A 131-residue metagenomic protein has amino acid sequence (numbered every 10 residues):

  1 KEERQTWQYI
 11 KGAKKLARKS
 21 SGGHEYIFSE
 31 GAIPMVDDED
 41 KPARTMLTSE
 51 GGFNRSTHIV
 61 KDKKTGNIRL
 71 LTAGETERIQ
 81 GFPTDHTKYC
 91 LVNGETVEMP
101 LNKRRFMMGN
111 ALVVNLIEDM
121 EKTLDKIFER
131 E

Functional and structural regions predicted by a protein language model:
K1-E131: C-terminal target-recognition/interaction regions appended to catalytic cores
